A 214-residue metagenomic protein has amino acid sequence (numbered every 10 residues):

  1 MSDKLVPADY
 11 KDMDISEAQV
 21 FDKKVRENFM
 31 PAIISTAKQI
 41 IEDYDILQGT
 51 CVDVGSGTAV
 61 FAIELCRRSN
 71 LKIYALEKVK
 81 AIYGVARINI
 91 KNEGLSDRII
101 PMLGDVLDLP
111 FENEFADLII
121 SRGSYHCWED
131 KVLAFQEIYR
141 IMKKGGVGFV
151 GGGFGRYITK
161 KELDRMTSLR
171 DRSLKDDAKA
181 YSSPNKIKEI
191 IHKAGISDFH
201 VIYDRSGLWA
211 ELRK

Functional and structural regions predicted by a protein language model:
M1-L47, E64: Conserved class I S-adenosyl-L-methionine
K4-D9, K24-V25, F149-A210: C-terminal alpha-helical "lid/dimerization" subdomain adjacent to the S-adenosyl-L-methionine
I41, N89-K91, I191: Conserved hydrophobic residues forming the short capping helix/wall of the S-adenosyl-L-methionine
G49-T50, S96-I99, E114, G145: Short acidic capping loops at alpha-helix termini that bridge into adjacent secondary structure
V52, T58-L107: Class I SAM-dependent methyltransferase SAM/SAH-binding core
L107-L118: A short acidic, Gly/Pro-enriched loop at the edge of an enzyme's catalytic core that lines a small-molecule cofactor
L118-D130: A short SAM/SAH-binding and catalytic strip from SAM-dependent methyltransferases
V132-K144: A short glycine-rich, Lys/Arg-flanked "PGG" loop and its adjoining helix->strand segment in the class I
